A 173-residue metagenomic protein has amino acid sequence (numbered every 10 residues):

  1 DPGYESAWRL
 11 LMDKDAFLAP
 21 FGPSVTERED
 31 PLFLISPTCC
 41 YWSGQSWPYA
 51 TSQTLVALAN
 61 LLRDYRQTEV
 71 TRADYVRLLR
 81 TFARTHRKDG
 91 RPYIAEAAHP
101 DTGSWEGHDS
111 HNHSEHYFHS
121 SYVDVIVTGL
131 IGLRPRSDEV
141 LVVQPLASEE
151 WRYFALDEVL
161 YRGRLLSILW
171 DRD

Functional and structural regions predicted by a protein language model:
D1-F17, D101-D173: Carbohydrate-active enzyme catalytic cores, enriched for enzymes that act on polyanionic acidic polysaccharides
D1-S46, R84-K88, P92-E106, S167-L169: Extended glycan-interaction surfaces of carbohydrate-active proteins
A7, A16-A19, A50, A57-A59 (+5 more regions): A sequence-composition feature that detects small, non-aromatic residues
R9, R28, R63-R66, R72 (+7 more regions): Arginine residue identity/basic-tract feature
L10, K14, A57-L61, L78-T85 (+2 more regions): Generic, well-ordered alpha-helical scaffold segments in large soluble proteins
T26, T38, T51-T54, T68-T71 (+5 more regions): Residue-identity detector for threonine
L34-I35, Y65-Y122: C-terminal catalytic domain of Rieske-type non-heme iron oxygenases
L34-Y65, E69-V70, D74: Long, repeat-rich segments with strong aromatic
